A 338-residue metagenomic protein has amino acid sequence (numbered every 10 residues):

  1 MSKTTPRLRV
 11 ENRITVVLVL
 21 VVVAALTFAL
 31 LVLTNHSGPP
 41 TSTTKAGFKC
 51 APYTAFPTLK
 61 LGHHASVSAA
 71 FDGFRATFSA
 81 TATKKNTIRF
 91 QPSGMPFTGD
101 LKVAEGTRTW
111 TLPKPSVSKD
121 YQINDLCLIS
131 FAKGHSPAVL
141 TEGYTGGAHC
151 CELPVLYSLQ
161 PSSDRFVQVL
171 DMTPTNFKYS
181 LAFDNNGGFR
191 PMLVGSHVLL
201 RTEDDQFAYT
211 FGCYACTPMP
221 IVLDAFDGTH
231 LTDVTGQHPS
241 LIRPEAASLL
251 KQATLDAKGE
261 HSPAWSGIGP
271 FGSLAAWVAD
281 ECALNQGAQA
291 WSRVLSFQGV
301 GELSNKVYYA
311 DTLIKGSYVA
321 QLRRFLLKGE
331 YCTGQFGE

Functional and structural regions predicted by a protein language model:
M1-K3: N-terminal intrinsically disordered, acidic low-complexity segments at the extreme N-terminus
R7-L20: N-terminal Sec-pathway targeting helices
A25-A29, T34, G38-E338: Beta-propeller-forming repeat regions
